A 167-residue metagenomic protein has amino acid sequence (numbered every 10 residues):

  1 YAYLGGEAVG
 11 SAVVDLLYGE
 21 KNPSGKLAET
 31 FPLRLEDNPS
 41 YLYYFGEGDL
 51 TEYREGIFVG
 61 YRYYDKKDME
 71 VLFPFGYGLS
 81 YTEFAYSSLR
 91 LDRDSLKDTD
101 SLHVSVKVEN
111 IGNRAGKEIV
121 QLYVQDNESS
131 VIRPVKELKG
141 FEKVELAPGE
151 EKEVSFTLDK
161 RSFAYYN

Functional and structural regions predicted by a protein language model:
Y1-K117, Y123, P148: Secreted, periplasmic, or luminal enzymes acting at the cell surface/secretory milieu
L35, Q121-S130, E137-K139: Active/binding-pocket-proximal capping segment
D100-L102, A164-N167: Short, intrinsically disordered, charge-balanced linker/junction segments flanking boundaries in proteins
N110-G112, D126-E128, K160-S162: Beta-strand elements of well-folded, non-transmembrane domains
A115-L122, P134, Y166-N167: Short, hydrophobic/aromatic beta-strand segments
S130-Y166: Intrinsically disordered, low-complexity Pro/Gly/Ser/Thr-rich segments with frequent PxxP/GP/PP motifs and embedded
